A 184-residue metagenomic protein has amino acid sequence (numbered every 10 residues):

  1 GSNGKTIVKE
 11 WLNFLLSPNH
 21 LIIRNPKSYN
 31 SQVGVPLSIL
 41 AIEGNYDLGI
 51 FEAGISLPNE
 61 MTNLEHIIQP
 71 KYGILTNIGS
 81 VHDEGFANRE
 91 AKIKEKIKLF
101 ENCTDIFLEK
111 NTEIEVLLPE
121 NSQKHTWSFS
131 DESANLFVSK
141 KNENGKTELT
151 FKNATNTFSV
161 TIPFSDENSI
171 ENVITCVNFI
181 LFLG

Functional and structural regions predicted by a protein language model:
G1-K110, I114-S122, L181: Phosphate-binding loop of NTP-binding sites
R89-E90, Q123-G184: Adenine nucleotide phosphate-binding catalytic loops in nucleotide-utilizing enzymes
